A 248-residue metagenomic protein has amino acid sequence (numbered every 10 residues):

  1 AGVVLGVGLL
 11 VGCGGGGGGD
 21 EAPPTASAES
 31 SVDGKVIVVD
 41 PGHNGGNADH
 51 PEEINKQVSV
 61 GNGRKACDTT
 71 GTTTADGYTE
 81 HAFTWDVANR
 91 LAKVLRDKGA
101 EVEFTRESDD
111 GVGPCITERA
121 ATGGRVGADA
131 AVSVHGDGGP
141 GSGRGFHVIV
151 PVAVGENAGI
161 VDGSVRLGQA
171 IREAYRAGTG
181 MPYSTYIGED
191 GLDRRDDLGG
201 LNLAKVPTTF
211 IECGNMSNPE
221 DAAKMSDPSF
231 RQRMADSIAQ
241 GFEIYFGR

Functional and structural regions predicted by a protein language model:
A1-V3: N-terminal export and membrane-targeting signals
L9-G12: C-terminal motif of bacterial Sec signal peptides marking the signal peptidase cleavage site
G14, A28-E29, Y78-R248: Active-site-proximal helix/loop segments of hydrolytic enzymes
G14-D20: Bacterial Sec-dependent N-terminal signal peptides
D20-E21, V148: Compositionally biased, intrinsically disordered/low-complexity regions enriched for serine, proline and threonine
A22-I37: Post-signal peptide N-terminal segment of mature Sec-exported envelope proteins
K35-V36, P41-V87: Active-site-proximal loop motif in hydrolases
